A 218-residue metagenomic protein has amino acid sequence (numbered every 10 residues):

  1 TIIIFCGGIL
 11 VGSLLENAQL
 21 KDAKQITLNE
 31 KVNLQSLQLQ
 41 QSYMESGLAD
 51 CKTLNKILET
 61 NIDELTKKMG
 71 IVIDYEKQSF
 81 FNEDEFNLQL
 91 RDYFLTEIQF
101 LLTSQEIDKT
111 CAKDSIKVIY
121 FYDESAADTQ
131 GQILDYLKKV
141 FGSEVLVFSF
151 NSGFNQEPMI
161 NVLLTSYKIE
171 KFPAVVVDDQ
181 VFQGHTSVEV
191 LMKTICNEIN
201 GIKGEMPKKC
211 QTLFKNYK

Functional and structural regions predicted by a protein language model:
T1-E85: Extreme N-terminal leader/targeting regions
T1-I4, S13-N33, K171, V176-K218: Non-catalytic, surface beta->alpha helical segment in thiol-disulfide oxidoreductase systems
Y75-F86, Y120-S125, F150, D179-F182: Second-shell loop/turn segments in exported
F94-S125: Short active-site neighborhood of thiol/selenol oxidoreductases, capturing the structured segment around
I119-D123, G142-P158: Thiol-based oxidoreductase modules, predominantly thioredoxin-like and allied folds used for disulfide exchange
S125-F141: Typically the conserved alpha-helix immediately C-terminal to a functionally engaged Cys/Sec in thioredoxin-like
Y136-E144, T194-G201: Structured segments of extracytoplasmic/periplasmic soluble domains in secreted or envelope-associated proteins
Q156-F172: Short, intrinsically disordered low-complexity segments
